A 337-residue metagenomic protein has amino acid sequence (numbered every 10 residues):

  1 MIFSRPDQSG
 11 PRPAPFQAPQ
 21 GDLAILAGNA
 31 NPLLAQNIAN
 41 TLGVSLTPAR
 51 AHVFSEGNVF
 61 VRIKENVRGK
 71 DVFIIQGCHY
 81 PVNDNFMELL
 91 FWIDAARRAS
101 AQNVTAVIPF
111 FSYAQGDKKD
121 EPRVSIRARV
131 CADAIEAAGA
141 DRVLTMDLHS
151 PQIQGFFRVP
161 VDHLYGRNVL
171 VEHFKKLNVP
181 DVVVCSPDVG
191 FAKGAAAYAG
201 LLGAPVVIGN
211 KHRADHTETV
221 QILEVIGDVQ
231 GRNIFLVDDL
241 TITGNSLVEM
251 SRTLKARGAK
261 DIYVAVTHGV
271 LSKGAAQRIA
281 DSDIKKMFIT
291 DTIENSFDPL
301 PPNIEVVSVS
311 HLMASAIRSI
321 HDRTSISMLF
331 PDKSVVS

Functional and structural regions predicted by a protein language model:
M1-S337: PRPP-associated nucleotide enzymes
